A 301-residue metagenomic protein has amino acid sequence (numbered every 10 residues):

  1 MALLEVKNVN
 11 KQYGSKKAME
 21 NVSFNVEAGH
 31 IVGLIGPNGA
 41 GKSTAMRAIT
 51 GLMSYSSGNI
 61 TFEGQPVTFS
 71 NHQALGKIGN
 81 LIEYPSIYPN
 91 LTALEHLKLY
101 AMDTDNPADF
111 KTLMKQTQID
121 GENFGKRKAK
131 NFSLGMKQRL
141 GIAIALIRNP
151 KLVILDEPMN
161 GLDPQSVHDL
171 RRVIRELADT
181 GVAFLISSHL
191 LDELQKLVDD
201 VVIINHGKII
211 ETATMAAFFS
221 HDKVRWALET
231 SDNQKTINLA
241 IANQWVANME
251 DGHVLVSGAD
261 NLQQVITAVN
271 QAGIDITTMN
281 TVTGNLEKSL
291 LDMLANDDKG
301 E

Functional and structural regions predicted by a protein language model:
A2-L3: Extreme N-terminal starter segment of soluble prokaryotic enzymes
V6-V9: Conserved catalytic Walker-motif region of ABC-type ATPase nucleotide-binding domains
K11-I186, D192, K196, N205: ABC transporter nucleotide-binding domains
S70, T214, N261: Short acidic active-site motifs
A93, M215, T283-L286: Structural motif detector for alpha-helix initiation sites
L97-D105, T117, F218-F219, N238-A242 (+1 more regions): Alpha-helix C-terminal capping segments
R171-V254: ABC transporter nucleotide-binding domain
V224-N296, E301: Short, charged/small-residue-rich alpha-helical element at the C-terminal edge of ABC transporter nucleotide-binding
